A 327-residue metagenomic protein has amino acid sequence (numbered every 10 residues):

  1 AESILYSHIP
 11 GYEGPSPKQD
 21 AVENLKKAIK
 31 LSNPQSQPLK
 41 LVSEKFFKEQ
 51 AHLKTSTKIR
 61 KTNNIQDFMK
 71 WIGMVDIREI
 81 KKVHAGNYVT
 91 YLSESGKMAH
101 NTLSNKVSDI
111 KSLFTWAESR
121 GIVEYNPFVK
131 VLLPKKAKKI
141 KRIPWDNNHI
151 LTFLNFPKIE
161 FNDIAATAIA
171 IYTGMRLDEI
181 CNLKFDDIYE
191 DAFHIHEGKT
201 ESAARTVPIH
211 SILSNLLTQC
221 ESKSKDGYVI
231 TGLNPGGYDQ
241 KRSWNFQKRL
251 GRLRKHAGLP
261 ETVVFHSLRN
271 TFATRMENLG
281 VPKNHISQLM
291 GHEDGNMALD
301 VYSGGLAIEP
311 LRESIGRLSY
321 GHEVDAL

Functional and structural regions predicted by a protein language model:
A1-Q37: N-terminal helical hairpins
Q37-I65, S95: Short, aromatic/basic-rich helix-turn unit that serves as a nucleic-acid recognition element
H100, S104, S119, V123 (+4 more regions): Basic, Lys/Arg- and aromatic-enriched nucleic-acid-binding interface segment
P144, E197-E201, M290-Y320, V324: Catalytic-site neighborhood detector that most strongly recognizes the C-terminal catalytic loop/helix of tyrosine
H149, T173, N182-T218: Conserved tyrosine-mediated DNA breakage-rejoining catalytic core shared by Y-recombinases
A168, Y172, E179, S267-E293: C-terminal catalytic core of tyrosine-transesterase DNA break-rejoin enzymes
D187-E190, P260, V281-V301, E323-L327: Short, polar N-cap/turn motifs at the start of nucleic acid-interacting alpha helices
H210-P260: Active-site/catalytic core of tyrosine-dependent DNA strand-transfer enzymes
